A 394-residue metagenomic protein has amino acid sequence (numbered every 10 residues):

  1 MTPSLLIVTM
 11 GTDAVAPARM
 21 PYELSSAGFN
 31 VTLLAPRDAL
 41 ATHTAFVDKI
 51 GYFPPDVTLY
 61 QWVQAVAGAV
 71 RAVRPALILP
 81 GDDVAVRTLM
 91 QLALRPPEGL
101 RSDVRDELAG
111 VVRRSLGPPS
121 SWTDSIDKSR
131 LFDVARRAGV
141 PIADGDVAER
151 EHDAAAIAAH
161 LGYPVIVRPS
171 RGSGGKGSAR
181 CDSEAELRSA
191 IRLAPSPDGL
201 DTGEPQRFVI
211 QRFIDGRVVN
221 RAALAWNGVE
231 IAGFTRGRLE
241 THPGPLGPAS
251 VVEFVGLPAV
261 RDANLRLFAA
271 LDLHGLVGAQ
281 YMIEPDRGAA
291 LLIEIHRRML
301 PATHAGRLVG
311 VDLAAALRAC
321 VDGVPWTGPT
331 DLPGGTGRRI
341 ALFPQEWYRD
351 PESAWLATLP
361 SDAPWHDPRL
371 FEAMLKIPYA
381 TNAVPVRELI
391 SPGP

Functional and structural regions predicted by a protein language model:
M1-S115, H152, S391: ATP-binding N-terminal substructure of ATP-dependent carboxylate-amine bond-forming enzymes
P119-F208, D215, N227-V229, P258-A259 (+1 more regions): Active-site nucleotide/adenylate-binding loops and adjacent lid/helix of ATP-dependent enzymes
G175, L239-G244, P248-V251, H296-G310: Glycine-rich phosphate/pyrophosphate-binding beta-alpha loops
S189-L246, V252-L265, M282-L291: Phosphate-binding site of ATP-dependent enzymes
V209, L276-G278, T327-P333: Flexible, glycine/charged-enriched surface loops at secondary-structure junctions
F268-H304: Conserved metal-phosphate-binding beta-hairpin within the catalytic cores of diverse ATP-dependent phosphoryl-transfer
R318-P394: Peripheral (often C-terminal) accessory segments that flank ATP-dependent C-N-forming ligase machineries
